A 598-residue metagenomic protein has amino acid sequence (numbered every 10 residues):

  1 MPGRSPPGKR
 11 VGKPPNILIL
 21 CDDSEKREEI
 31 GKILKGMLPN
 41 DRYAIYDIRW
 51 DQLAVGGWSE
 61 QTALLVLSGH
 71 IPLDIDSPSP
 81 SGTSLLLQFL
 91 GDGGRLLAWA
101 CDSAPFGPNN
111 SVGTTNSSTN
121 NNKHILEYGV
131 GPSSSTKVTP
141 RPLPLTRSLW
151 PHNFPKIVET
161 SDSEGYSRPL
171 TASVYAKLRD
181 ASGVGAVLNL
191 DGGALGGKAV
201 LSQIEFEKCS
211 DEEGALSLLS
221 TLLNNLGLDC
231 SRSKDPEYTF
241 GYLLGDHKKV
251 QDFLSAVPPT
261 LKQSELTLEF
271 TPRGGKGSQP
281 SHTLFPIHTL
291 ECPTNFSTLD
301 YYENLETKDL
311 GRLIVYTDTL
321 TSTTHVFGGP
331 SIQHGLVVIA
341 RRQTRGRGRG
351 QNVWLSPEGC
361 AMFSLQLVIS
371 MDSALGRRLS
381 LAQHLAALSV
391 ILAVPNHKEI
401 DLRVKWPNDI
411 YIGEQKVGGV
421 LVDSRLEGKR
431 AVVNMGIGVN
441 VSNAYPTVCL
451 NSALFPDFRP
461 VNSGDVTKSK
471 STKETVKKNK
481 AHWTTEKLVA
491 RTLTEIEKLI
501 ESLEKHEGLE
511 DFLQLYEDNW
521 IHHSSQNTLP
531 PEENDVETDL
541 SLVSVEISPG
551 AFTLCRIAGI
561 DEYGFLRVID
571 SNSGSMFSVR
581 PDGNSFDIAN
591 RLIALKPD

Functional and structural regions predicted by a protein language model:
K13-P15, D162-D235: A glycine-centered loop/beta-turn motif at secondary-structure junctions
P14-N110: Helical hinge/lid and interdomain linker segments adjacent to catalytic or ligand-binding clefts that mediate domain
I71-Y175: A glycine-rich, often tryptophan-bearing local segment used as a flexible ligand/cofactor-contacting loop or short
S133-P140, P144-T146, E212-K262: RNA-binding accessory domains that recognize and position tRNA/RNA substrates
D235-N396, R459, D465-V476, S585 (+1 more regions): N-terminal lobe of the biotin/lipoate ligase/transferase fold
Q351, L355-K470, K477-K487: Nucleotide and nucleotide-moiety/phosphate-recognizing core
V461-T553, A558-G559, N590-D598: Conserved, helical-rich catalytic subdomain that frames metal- and/or nucleotide-binding sites in enzyme alpha/beta
Y563, S571-D598: Structured surface patches comprising rigid loops and adjacent beta-strands/short helices at the edges of well-ordered
